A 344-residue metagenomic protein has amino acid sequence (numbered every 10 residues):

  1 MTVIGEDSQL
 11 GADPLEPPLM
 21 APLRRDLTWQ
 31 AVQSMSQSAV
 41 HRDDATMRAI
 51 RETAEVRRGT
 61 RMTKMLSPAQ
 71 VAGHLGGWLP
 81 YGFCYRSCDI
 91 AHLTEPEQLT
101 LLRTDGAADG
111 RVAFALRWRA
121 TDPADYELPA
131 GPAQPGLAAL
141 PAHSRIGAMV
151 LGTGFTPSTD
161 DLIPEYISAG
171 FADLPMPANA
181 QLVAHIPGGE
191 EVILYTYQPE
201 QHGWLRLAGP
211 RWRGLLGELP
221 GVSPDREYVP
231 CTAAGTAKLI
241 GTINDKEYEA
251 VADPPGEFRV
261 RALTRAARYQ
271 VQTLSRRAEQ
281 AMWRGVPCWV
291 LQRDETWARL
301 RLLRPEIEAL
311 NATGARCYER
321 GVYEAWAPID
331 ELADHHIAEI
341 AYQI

Functional and structural regions predicted by a protein language model:
M1-I344: Short, surface-exposed polybasic-aromatic patches that bind anionic ligands, especially phosphate groups
